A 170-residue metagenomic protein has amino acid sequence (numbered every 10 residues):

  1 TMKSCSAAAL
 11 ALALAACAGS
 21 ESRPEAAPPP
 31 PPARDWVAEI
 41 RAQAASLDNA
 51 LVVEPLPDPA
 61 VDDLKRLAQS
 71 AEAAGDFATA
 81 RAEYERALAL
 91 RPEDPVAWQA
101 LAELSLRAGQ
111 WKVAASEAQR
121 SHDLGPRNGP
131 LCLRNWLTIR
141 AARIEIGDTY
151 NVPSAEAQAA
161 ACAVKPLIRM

Functional and structural regions predicted by a protein language model:
A13-A16: C-terminal motif of bacterial Sec signal peptides marking the signal peptidase cleavage site
A18-E21: Bacterial signal peptide processing site
E54-A82: Alpha-helical segment of the N-proximal tetratricopeptide repeat
A97, L131, N135, I168-R169: TPR alpha-solenoid repeat register
